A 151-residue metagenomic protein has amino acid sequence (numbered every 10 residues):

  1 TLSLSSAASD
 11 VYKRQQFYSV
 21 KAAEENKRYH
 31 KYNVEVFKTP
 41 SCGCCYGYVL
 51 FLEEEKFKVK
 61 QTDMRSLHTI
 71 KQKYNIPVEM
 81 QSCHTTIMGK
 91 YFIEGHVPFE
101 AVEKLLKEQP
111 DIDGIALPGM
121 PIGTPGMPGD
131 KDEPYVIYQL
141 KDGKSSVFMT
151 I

Functional and structural regions predicted by a protein language model:
T1-A8, Y12-Q15: Single conserved hydrophobic/aromatic residue that forms the stacking wall/gate of nucleotide- or nucleobase-binding
L2, V36-T39, M80: Processing junctions and N-termini across compartments
F17-H30: Ser/Thr/Pro/Gly-rich low-complexity linker/stalk segments immediately outside membranes or between
K27-V49, E55: Local sequence-structure signature of Cys/Sec-based thiol-disulfide redox active-site neighborhoods
N33-V34, F57-V59, G89-F92: Short active-site oxyanion
S41, Y48, D63-S66, P98-V102: Stable alpha-helical elements in mature extracytoplasmic
V49-T69: Conserved helix-turn-beta segment immediately C-terminal to the redox Cys motif in thioredoxin-like folds
K73, E79-I151: Thiol/selenol-based redox catalytic cores and closely related redox-interacting motifs
